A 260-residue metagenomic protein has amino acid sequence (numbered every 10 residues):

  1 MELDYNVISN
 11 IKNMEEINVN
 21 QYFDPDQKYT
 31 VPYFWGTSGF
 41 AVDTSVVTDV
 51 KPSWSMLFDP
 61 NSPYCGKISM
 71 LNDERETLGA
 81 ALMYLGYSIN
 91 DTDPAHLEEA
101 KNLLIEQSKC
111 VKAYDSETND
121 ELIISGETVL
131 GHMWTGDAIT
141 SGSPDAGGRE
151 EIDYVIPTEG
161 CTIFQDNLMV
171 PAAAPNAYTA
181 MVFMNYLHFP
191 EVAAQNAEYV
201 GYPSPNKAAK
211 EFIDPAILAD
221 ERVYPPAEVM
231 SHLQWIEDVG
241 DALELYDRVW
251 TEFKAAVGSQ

Functional and structural regions predicted by a protein language model:
M1-C110, D115-E127: Extracytoplasmic ligand-binding site segments that recognize negatively charged/polar headgroups
T37-S38, V46-T48, E74-T77, G136-I139 (+3 more regions): Solvent-exposed loop/turn segments at secondary-structure junctions within structured extracellular/periplasmic domains
G39-V46, L82-Y87, F164-T179, Q195: A bilobed periplasmic-binding-protein/Venus flytrap-type ligand-binding module shared by bacterial periplasmic
S55-F58, G79-L82, K101-I105, D120 (+6 more regions): Non-transmembrane alpha-helical segments in soluble domains of secreted/periplasmic/extracellular proteins
L97-E106, K112, G148-A172: Periplasmic-binding protein-like
E121, A227-Q260: Conserved C-terminal helix/tail region of periplasmic/extracytoplasmic solute-binding proteins
L130-E150: A ligand-binding cleft/hinge motif common to bilobed small-molecule-binding domains
D166, P171-S231: Mature extracytoplasmic/periplasmic domains
